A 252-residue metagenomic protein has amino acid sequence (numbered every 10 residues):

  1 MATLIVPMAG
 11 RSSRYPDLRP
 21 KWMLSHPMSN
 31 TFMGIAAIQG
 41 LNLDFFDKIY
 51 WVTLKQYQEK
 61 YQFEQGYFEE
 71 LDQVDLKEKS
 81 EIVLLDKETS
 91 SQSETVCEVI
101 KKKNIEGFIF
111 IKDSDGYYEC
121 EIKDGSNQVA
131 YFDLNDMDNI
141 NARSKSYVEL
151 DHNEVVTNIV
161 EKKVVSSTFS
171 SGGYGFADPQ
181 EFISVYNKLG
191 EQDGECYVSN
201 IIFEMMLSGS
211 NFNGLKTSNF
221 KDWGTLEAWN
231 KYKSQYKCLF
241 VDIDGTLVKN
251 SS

Functional and structural regions predicted by a protein language model:
M1-L18, S234, C238, D242-D244: N-terminal nucleotide-binding beta1-loop-alpha1 segment
A2-V6, S12-R14, S25-F108: Conserved N-terminal catalytic core of the sugar/cofactor nucleotidyltransferase
L4, S167-Y236: Conserved alpha/beta core of the MobA/IspD/sugar-nucleotide pyrophosphorylase nucleotidyltransferase superfamily
M8, T53, D113, F132: Short beta-strand/turn micro-motifs composed of small residues that flank or help shape donor/cofactor-binding pockets
E106-Y117: Short beta-strand-to-loop acidic/aromatic patch adjacent to the donor-nucleotide binding site
Y117-Q192: Conserved core of the sugar-phosphate nucleotidyltransferase
V156, T246-L247: Hydrophobic "anchor" residues
K249-S252: Short, acidic loop-to-helix structural element flanking the phosphoryl-transfer center in phosphate-processing enzymes
